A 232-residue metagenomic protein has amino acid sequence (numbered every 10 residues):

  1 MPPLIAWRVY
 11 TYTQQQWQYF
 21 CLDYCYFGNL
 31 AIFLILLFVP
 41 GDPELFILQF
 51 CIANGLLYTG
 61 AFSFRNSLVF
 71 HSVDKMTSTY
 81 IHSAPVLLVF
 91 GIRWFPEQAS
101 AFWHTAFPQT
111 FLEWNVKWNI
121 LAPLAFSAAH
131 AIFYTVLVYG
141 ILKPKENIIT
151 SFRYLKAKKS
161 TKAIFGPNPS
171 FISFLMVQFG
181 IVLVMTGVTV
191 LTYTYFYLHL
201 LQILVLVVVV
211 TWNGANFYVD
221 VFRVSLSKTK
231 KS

Functional and structural regions predicted by a protein language model:
M1-P43, H199-L206, N216, D220-R223 (+1 more regions): N-terminal signal-anchor/initial transmembrane insertion module of eukaryotic multi-pass membrane proteins
P3-A6, G55-G60, V209-N213: Aromatic-anchored segments of alpha-helical transmembrane domains
A6, Y12, F62-N66, F111 (+2 more regions): Generic, low-specificity signal for short hydrophobic/alpha-helical stretches with a mild N-terminal bias, encompassing
Q18-V182: Eukaryotic polytopic
I148-G187, T194-S232: Cytosolic, intrinsically disordered low-complexity tails and loops of eukaryotic multi-pass membrane proteins
